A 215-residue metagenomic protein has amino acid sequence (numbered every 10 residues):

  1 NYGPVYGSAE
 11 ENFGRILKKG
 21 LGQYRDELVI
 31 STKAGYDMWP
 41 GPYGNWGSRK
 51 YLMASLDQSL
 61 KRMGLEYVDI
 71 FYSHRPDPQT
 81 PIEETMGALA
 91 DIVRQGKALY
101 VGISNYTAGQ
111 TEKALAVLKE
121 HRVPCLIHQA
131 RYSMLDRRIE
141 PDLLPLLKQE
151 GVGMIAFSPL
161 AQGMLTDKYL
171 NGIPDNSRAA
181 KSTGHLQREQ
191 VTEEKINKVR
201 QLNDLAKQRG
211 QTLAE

Functional and structural regions predicted by a protein language model:
N1, T32, I70-S73, I103 (+1 more regions): Conserved beta-strand positions
N1-V29, E66, R94: N-terminal binding-site loop/beta-alpha segment at the start of enzyme catalytic domains that lines or forms
E10-Y24, S55-K61, D142-G151: Short amphipathic alpha-helices and their capping/turn segments at secondary-structure boundaries
R25-M38, Q129-R131: A short, structured active-site edge motif that brings together acidic residues
D37-M53, H74-T80: Active-site mouth loops of central-metabolism enzymes
N45-G64, E84, T111-L115: Short, acidic/polar
L60-P81: Active-site groove signature of glycoside hydrolases
P78-E215: Beta/alpha (TIM)-barrel catalytic core signal, keyed to glycine-rich beta->alpha loops juxtaposed to Asp/Glu that bind
